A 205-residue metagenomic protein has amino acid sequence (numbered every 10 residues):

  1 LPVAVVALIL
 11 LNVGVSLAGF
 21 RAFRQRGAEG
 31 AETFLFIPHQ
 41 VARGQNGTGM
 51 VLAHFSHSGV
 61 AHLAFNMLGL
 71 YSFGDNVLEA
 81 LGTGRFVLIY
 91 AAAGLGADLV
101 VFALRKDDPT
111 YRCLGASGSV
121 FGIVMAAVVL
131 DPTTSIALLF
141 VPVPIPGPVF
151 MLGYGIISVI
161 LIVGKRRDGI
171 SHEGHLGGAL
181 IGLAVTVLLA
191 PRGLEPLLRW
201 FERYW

Functional and structural regions predicted by a protein language model:
L1-W205: A detector for small-residue-rich transmembrane helices and their helix-helix packing motifs
